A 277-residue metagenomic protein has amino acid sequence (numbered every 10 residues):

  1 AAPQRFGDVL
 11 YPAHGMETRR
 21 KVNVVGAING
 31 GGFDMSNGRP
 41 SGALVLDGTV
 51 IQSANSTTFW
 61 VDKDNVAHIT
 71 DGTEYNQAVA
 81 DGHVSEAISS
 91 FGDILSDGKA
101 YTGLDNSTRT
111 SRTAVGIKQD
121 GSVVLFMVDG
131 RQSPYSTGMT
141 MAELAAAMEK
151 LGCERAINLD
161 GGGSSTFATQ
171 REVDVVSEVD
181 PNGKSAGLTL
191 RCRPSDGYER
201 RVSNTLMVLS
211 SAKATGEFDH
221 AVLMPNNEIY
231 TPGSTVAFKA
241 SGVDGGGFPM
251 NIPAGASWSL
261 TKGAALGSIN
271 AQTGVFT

Functional and structural regions predicted by a protein language model:
A1-S257, T261-T277: Gly/Ser/Thr/Pro-rich low-complexity, intrinsically disordered segments
